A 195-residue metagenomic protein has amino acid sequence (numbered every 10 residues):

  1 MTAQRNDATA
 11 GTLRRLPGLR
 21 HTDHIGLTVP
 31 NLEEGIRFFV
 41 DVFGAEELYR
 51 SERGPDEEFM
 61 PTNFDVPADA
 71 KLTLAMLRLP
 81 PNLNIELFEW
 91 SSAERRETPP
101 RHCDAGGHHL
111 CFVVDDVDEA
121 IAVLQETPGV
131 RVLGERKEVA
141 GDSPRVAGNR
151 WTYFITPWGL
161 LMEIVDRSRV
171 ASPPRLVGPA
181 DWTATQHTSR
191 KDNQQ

Functional and structural regions predicted by a protein language model:
M1-G18, L27, R50, I85 (+1 more regions): Vicinal oxygen chelate
T9-T12, D56-T62, A93-T98, A140-P144: A short, acidic/glycine-rich surface segment
H21, A70-K71, D104-G106, G148: Exposed loop/turn and edge beta-strand positions of beta-sandwich/beta-sheet ligand-binding modules
T22, V29, F39, L77 (+3 more regions): Short, structured motif recognition centered on aromatic/hydrophobic residues
T28-N82, E119, E126, R145-A147 (+3 more regions): Core segments of cupin and vicinal oxygen chelate
D65, E94-E97, V170-P173: A short local loop/turn or secondary-structure capping micro-motif enriched for an aromatic residue
T98-C103, A122: Long, charged/polar, surface-exposed segments that mediate recognition or autoinhibition
